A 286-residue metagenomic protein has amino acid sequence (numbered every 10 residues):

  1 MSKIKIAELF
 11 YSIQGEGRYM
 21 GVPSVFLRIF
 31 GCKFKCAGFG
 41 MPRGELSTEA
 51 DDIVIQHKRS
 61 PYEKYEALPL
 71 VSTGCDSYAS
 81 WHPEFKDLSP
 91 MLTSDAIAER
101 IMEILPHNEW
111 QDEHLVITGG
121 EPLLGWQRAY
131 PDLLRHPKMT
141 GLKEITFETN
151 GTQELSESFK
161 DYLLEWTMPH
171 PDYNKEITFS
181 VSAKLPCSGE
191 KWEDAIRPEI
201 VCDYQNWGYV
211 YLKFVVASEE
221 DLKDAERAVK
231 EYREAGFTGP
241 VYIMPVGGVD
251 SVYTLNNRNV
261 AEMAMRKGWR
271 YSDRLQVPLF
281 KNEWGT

Functional and structural regions predicted by a protein language model:
M1-Y78, M265-R266, R270, R274 (+1 more regions): Flexible, acidic/Gly-rich N-terminal and inter-domain linker regions that tether and position cofactor-handling modules
S2-E16, Y209, S218-T286: Auxiliary Fe-S-binding modules of radical SAM enzymes
I4, G38-K175: Conserved Radical SAM active-site core
V22-S24, H107-H114, L142-E144, N174-E176 (+3 more regions): A general structural motif
L27, C36, E121, F147 (+3 more regions): Conserved, mostly hydrophobic/aromatic
S94-A98, P131-D132, I196-P198, A225-R227 (+1 more regions): Well-ordered, non-membrane alpha-helical segments in soluble/globular domains
G120-P122, N150-T152, K184-P186, V215-A217 (+2 more regions): Active-site beta-loop-alpha junctions enriched in small/polar residues
P131-V216, L222-D224, F237-T238: Radical SAM/AdoMet-radical enzyme domain recognition
